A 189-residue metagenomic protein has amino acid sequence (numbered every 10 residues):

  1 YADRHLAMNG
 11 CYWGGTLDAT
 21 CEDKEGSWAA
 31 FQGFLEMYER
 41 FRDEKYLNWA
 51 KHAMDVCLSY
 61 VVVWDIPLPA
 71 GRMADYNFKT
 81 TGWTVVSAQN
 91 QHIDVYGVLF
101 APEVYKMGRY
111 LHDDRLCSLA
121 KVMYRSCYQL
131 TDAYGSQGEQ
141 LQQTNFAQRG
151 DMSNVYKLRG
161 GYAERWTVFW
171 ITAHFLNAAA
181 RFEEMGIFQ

Functional and structural regions predicted by a protein language model:
Y1-C11, W49-L68, R115-G138, E183: Long, well-ordered core segments of solenoidal/helical folds
Y1-E39, W49, D55, L99 (+1 more regions): Internal alpha-helical scaffold/solenoid segments in large eukaryotic proteins
M8-E22, W64-A88, Y134-R159: Acidic, Ser/Thr-rich low-complexity linear motifs
C21-E39, T81-G108, R149-E183: Well-ordered alpha-helical segments within folded domains of soluble proteins
A29, K45, W49-H52, V95 (+5 more regions): Generic recognition of stable, solvent-exposed alpha-helical segments in well-folded globular domains
E36-K51, M107-K121, E183-Q189: Structural helix-adjacent loops and short alpha-helical linkers that scaffold large soluble proteins
W83-A88, H92, F100-E139, Q143: Ankyrin-repeat and related helical/solenoid repeat scaffolds used for protein-protein interactions
D114, M123-T131, Q137-K157, W166-F175 (+1 more regions): Long, compositionally biased intrinsically disordered regions
